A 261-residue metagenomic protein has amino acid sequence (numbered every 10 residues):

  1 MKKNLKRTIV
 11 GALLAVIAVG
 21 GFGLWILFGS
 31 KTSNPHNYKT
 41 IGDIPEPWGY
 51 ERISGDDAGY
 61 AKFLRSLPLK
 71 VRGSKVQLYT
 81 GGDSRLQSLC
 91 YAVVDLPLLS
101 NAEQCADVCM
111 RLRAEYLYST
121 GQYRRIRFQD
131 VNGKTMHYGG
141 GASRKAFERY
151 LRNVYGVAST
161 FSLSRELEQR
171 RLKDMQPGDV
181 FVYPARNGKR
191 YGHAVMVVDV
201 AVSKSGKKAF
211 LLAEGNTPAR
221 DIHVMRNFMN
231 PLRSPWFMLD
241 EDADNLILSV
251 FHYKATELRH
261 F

Functional and structural regions predicted by a protein language model:
K2-I17, L24-W25: N-terminal Sec-pathway targeting helices
L27-L86, L99-S100: N-terminal module-boundary/linker segments of secreted carbohydrate-active enzymes
C90, L112, R124-G140: Acidic helix-start/capping segments at beta-turn-to-alpha-helix junctions
L96-A102, L117-V131: Surface-exposed patches in mature extracellular/periplasmic domains of secreted proteins
E103, D107-R111: Solvent-exposed, polar/charged alpha-helical surfaces in well-ordered, non-transmembrane soluble domains, broadly
M110-Y118: Sec-exported extracytoplasmic/periplasmic mature domains
K145-K208: ...with weaker cross-activation on analogous glycine-rich loops/strands in unrelated enzymes
L211-F261: Low-complexity, Gly/Ser/Thr/Pro-rich intrinsically disordered linker/tail segments
